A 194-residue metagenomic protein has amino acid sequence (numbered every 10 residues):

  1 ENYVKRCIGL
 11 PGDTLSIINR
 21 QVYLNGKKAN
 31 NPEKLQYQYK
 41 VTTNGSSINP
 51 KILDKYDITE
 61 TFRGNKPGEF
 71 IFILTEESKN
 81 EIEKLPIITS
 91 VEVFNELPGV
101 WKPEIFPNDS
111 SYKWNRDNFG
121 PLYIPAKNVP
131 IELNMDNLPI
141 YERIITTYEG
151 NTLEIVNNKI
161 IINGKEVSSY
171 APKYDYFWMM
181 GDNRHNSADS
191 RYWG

Functional and structural regions predicted by a protein language model:
E1-G194: Extended hydrophobic leader/signal-anchor segments used for secretion and membrane insertion
